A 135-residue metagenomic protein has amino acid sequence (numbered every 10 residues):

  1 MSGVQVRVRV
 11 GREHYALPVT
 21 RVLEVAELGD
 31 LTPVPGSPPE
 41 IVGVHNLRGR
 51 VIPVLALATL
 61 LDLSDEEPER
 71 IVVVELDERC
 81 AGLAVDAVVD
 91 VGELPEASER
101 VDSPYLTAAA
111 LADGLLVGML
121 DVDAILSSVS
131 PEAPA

Functional and structural regions predicted by a protein language model:
M1-A135: An acidic, low-aromatic, low-complexity terminal/linker signal
